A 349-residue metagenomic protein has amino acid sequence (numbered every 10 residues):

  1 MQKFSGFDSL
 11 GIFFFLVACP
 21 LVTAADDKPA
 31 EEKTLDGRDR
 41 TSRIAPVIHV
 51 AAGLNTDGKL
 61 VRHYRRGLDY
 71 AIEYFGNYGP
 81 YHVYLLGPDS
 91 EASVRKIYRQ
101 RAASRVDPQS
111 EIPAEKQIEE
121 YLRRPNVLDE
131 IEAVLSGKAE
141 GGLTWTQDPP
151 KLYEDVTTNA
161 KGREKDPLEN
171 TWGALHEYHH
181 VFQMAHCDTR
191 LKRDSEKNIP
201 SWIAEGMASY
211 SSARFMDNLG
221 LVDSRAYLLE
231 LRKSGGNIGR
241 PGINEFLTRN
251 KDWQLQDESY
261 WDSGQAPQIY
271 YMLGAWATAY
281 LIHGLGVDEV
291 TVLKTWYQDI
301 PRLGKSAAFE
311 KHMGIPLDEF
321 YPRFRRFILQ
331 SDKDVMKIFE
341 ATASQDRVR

Functional and structural regions predicted by a protein language model:
M1-I12: Bacterial N-terminal signal peptides that target proteins for export
G11-P20: Bacterial N-terminal signal peptides
L21-P80, P322, R326-R349: N-terminal low-structure segments adjacent to metalloprotease catalytic domains across cellular compartments
S42-K192: Juxtacatalytic substrate-recognition/specificity segment
L54-R65, E164-G173, N198, W202 (+4 more regions): Soluble non-cytosolic domains of exported or imported proteins
Y81, L273-W276: Short N-proximal segments of mature Sec-exported proteins
L191-G274, G284, T291-V348: Acidic/His/Gly-enriched intrinsically disordered linker/tail segments that often contain short helix/coil "MoRF-like"
